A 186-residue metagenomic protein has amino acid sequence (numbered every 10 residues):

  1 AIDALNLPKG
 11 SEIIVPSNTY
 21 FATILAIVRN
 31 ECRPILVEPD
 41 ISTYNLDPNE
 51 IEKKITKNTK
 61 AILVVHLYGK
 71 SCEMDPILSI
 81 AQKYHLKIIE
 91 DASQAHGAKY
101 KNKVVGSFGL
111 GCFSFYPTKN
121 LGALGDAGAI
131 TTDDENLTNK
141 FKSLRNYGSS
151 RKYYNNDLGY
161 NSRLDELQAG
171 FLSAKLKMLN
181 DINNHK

Functional and structural regions predicted by a protein language model:
D3-A92, K99: PLP-dependent aminotransferase-like
N6, I27, V104-V105, L121: Generic structural signal for beta-strand residues in well-ordered domains
T19, H185-K186: Conserved alpha-helical elements of sugar-nucleotide-dependent glycosyltransferases
T43-N45, K103, A129: Residue-level signal for well-ordered, solvent-exposed loop/turn and beta-edge residues enriched in charged/polar side
I80, G106-S107: Short, conserved loop/helix-junction motifs that constitute active-site signature segments in enzyme catalytic cores
A95-K101, F108-H185: Active-site region of PLP-dependent enzymes
